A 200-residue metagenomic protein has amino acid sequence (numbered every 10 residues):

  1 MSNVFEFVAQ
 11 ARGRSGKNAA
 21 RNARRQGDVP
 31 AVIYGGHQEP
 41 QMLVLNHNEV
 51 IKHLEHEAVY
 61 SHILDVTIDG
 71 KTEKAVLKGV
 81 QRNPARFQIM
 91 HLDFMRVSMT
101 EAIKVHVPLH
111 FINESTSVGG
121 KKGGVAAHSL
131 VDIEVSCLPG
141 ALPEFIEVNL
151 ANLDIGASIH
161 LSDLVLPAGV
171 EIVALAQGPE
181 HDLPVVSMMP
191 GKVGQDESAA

Functional and structural regions predicted by a protein language model:
M1-A200: Acidic, negatively charged sequence tracts
